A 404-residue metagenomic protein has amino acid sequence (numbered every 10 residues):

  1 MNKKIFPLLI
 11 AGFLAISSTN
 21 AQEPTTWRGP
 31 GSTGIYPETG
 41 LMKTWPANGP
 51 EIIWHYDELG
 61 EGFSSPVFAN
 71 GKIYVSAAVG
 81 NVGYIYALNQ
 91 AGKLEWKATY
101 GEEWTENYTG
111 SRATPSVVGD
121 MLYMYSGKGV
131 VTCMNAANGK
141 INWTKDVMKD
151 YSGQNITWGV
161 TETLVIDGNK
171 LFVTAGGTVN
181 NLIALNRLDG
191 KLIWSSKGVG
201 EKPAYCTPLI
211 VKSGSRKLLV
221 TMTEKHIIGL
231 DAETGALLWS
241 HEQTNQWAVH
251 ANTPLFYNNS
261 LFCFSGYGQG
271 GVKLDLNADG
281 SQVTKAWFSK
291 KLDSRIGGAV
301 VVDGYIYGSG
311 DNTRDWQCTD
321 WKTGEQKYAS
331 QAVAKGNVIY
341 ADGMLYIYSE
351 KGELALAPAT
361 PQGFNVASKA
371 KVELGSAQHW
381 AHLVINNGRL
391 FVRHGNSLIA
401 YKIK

Functional and structural regions predicted by a protein language model:
M1-I5: Positively charged n-region of N-terminal signal peptides that target proteins for export
F6-P7, L41: Intrinsically disordered, low-complexity segments enriched in glycine/proline and serine/threonine
P7-S17: Bacterial N-terminal signal peptides
A21-K404: Noncatalytic, solvent-exposed loop/strand surfaces of beta-propeller-type extracellular/periplasmic domains
